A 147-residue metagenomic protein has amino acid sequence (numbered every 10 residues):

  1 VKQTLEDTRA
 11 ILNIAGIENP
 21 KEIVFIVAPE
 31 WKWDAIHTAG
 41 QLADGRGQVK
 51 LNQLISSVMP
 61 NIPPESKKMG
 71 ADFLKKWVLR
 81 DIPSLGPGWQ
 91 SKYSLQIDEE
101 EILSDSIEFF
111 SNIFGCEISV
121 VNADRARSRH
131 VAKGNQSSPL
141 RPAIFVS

Functional and structural regions predicted by a protein language model:
V1-S147: Basic, alpha-helical terminal appendages of large translation-related enzymes
